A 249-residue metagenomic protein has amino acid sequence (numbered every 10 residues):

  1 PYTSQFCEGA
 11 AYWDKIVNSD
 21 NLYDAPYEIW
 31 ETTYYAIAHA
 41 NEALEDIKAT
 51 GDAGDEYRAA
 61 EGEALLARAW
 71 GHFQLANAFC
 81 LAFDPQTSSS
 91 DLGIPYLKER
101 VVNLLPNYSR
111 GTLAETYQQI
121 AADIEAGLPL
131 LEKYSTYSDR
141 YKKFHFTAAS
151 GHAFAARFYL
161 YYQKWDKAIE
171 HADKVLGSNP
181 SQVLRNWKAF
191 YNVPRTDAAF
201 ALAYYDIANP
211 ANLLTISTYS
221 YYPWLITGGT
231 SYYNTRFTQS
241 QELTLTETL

Functional and structural regions predicted by a protein language model:
Q5-F79, G111, P129-L131: Conserved, well-structured interaction surfaces
A59, D139-K142, F146: Residue signature of alpha-solenoid helical repeat architecture, marking inter-repeat boundaries and helix-start
G71, A156-F158: Residue-level signature for tetratricopeptide repeat
A76-F83, S135, Y161-K164: Short coil/turn linking the two alpha-helices of tandem helical-hairpin repeats
I169-L249: Hydrophobic-face positions in mid-chain alpha helices that act as interaction patches
